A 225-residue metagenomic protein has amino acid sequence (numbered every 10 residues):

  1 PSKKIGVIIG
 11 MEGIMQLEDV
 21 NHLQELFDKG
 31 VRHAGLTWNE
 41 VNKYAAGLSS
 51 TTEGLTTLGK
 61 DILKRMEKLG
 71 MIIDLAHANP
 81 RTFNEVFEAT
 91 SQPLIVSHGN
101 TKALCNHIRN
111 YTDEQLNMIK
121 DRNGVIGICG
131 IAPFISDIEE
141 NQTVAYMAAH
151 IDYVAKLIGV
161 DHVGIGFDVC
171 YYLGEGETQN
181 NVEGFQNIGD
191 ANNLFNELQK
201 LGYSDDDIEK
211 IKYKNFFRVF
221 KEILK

Functional and structural regions predicted by a protein language model:
P1-C129, P133-I135, A148, D152-A155 (+4 more regions): Extended, charged catalytic domains and RNA/DNA-binding interfaces, predominantly in divalent-metal-using enzymes
G13, N106, N181, L198 (+1 more regions): Short, flexible active-site loop motifs that bind/organize anionic cofactors or intermediates
A76, C105, R109, E140-V144 (+1 more regions): Hydrophobic alpha-helical scaffolding
T101, Y171, R218: Active-site micro-motifs of SAM-dependent methyltransferase domains
G127, V163-G166, D207-K212: Conserved active-site loop/cleft motifs that coordinate metal ions or position small ligands
E140, E175-G184, F220-K225: Short glycine/threonine-rich loop-to-helix capping motif typified by GTGT followed within a few residues by an Asp-Pro
I158-G184: Short acidic/histidine-rich active-site segments
Q186-K225: Mid-to-C-terminal alpha-helical segments outside catalytic/metal-binding sites
